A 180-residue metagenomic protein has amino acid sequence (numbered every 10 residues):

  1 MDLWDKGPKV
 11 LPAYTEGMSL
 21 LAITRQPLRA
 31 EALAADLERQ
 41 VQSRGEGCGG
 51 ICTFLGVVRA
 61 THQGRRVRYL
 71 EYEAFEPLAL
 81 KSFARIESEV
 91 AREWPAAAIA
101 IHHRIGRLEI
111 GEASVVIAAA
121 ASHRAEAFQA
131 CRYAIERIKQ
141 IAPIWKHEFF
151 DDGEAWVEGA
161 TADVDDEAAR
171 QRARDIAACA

Functional and structural regions predicted by a protein language model:
Y14-S114, Q129-R132, E136-A180: N-terminal, polar/charged subdomain of small-to-medium soluble alpha/beta proteins
S114-A121: Short glycine-rich or small-residue beta-strand-to-loop segments that form or flank ligand, phosphate, metal/Fe-S
